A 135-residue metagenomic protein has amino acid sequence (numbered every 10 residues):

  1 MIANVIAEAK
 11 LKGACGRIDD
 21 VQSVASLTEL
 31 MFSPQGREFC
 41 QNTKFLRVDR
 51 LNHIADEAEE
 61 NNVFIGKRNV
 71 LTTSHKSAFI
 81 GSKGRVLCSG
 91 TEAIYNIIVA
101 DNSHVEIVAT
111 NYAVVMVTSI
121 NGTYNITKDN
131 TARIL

Functional and structural regions predicted by a protein language model:
M1-D101, E106-L135: Short, glycine-biased loop/turn motifs at secondary-structure junctions and in low-complexity Ser/Thr/Pro-rich termini
